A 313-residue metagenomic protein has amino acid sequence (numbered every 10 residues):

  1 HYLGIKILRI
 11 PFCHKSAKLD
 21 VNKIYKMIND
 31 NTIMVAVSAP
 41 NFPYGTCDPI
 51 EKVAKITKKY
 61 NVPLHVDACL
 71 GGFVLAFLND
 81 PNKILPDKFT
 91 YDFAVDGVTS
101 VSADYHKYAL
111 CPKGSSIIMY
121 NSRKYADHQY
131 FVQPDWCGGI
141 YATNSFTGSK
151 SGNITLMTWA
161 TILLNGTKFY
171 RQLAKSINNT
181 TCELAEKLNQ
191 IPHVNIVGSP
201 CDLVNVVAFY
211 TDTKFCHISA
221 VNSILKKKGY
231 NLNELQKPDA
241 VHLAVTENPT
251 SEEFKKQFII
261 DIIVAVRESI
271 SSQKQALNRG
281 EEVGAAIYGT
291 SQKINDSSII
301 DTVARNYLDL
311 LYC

Functional and structural regions predicted by a protein language model:
H1, A54, K58, N189 (+1 more regions): Anion (oxyanion) recognition and catalysis
H1-A36, P43-Y44, E51-K55: PLP-dependent aspartate aminotransferase-fold enzymes
I7, L64-H65, I196, L232: Hydrophobic beta-strand scaffold residues
N41, D80-N205, F209-K214, I294 (+1 more regions): Active-site C-terminal subdomain of aminotransferase-like
N41, L70-G72, K107, P238 (+1 more regions): Active-site-proximal loop/turn and secondary-structure-junction residues that shape catalytic pockets, frequently
T46-K83: Catalytic PLP-binding core of fold-type I/II PLP enzymes
R171, T180-E183, Q190-P192, V204 (+1 more regions): Non-catalytic terminal extensions of PLP-dependent enzymes
